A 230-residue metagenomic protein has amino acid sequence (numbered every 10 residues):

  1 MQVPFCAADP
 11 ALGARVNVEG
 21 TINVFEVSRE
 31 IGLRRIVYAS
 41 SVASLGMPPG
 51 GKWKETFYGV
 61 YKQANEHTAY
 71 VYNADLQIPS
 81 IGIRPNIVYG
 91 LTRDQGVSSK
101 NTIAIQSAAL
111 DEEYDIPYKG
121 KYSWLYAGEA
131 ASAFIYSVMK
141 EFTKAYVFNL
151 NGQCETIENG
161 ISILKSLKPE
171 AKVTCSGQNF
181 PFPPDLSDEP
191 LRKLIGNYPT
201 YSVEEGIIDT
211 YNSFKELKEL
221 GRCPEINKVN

Functional and structural regions predicted by a protein language model:
M1-P4, V42-P49, N86-Y89: Active-site segment of SDR-like NAD(P)-dependent oxidoreductases
M1-V16: NAD(P)H-binding glycine-rich loop region in Rossmannoid oxidoreductase-like domains and their noncatalytic homologs
L12-A14, V18, K54-E66, D94 (+2 more regions): Short-chain dehydrogenase/reductase
R15, E19-G59: Conserved Rossmann-fold NAD(P)-dependent oxidoreductase catalytic core, especially the SDR/UDP-sugar
V18-E26, H67, A131, I135: Conserved active-site region of classical short-chain dehydrogenase/reductase
V37-S41, R84-N86, N151: Active-site beta-alpha turn of Rossmann-fold NAD(P)-dependent dehydrogenases/reductases
F57, Y70-Y122, E129: NAD(P)-dependent short-chain dehydrogenase/reductase
P117-G120, W124-N230: C-terminal substrate-binding subdomain of Rossmann-fold SDR/epimerase-dehydratase oxidoreductases
